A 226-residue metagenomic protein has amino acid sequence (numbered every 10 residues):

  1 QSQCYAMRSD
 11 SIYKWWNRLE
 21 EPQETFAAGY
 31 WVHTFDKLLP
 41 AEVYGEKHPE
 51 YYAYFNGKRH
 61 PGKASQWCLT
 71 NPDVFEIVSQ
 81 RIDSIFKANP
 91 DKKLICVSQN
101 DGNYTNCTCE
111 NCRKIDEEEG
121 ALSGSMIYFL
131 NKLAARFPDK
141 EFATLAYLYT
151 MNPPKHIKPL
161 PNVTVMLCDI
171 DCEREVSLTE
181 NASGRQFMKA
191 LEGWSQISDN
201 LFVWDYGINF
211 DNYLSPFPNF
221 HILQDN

Functional and structural regions predicted by a protein language model:
Q1-Y128, A134-P138, A146, T164-L167 (+1 more regions): Feature activates predominantly on carbohydrate-active enzymes
N71, M126, L130, K158 (+2 more regions): Active-site-proximal structural scaffolding
N106, E175-V176: Short helix/loop capping segments that flank catalytic or ligand/cofactor-binding pockets
L133, N226: Aromatic/hydrophobic pocket-lining residues that form π-stacking "cages" and hydrophobic walls in ligand
A143-R174, L214-I222: Substrate-binding cleft/loops of secretory-pathway carbohydrate-active enzymes
Y147-H156, N181-G193, Q224-D225: Alpha-helical scaffolding within the catalytic cores of extracellular/periplasmic polymer-degrading hydrolases
L178-A182, P216-F217: Short, flexible loop segments at the rims of nucleotide/cofactor-binding pockets, characterized by
